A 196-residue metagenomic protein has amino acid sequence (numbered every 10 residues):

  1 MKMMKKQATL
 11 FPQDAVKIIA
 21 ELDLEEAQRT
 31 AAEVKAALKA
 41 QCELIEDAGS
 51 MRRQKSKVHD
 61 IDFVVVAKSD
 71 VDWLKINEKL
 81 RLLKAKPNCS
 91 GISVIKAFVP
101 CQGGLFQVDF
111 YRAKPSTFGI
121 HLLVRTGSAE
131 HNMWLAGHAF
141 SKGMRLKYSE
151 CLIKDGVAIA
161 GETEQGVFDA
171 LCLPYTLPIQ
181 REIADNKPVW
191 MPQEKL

Functional and structural regions predicted by a protein language model:
K6-E26, V71-L196: Acidic, metal-coordinating catalytic segment for phosphate/diphosphate chemistry, firing primarily on the Nudix
E25, R29-E33: Amphipathic alpha-helical
A32-I61, V65-V71: Active-site nucleotide-donor binding segment shared across nucleotidyl transfer reactions
